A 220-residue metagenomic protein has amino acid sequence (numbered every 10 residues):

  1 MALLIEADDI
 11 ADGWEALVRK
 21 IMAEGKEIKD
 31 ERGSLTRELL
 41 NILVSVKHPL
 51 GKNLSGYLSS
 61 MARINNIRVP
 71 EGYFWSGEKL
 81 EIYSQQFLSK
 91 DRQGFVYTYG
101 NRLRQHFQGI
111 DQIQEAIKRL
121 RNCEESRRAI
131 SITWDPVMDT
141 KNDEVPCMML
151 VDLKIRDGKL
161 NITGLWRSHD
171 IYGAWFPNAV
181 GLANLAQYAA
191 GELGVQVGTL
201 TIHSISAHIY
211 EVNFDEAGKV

Functional and structural regions predicted by a protein language model:
M1-V220: Terminal, non-catalytic protein-protein interaction segments that mediate quaternary/complex assembly
